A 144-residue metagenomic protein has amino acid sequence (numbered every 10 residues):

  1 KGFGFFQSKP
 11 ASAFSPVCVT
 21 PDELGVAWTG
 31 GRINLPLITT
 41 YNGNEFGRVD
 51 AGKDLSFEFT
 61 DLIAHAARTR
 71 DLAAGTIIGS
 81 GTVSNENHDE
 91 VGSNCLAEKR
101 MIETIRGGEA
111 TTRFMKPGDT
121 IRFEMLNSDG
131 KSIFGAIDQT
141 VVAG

Functional and structural regions predicted by a protein language model:
K1-H65, L96, I102-E103, A110-R113 (+1 more regions): Glycine-enriched loop-and-adjacent helix/strand subsegments that border the catalytic/binding cleft of enzyme cores
N34-P36, T120, A136: Broad gene-expression machinery/nucleic-acid interaction feature
R48-V49, S132-F134: Short helix/loop capping segments that flank catalytic or ligand/cofactor-binding pockets
R68: C-terminal substrate/ligand-recognition segments
T76-G118, E124-L126, K131, I137: Active-site pocket scaffolds in enzymes
